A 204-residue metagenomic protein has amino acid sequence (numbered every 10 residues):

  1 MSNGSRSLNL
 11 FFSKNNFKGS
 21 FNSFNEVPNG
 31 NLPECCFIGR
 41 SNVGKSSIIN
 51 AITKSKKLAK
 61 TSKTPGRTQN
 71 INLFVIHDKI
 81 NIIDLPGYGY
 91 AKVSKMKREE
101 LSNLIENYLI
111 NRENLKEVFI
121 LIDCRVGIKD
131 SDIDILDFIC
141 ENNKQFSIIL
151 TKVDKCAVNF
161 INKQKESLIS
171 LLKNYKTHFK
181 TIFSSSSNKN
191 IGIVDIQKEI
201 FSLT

Functional and structural regions predicted by a protein language model:
M1-K92: Conserved G1/Walker A P-loop phosphate-binding module
F11-F24, K155-T204: Canonical P-loop GTPase G-domain recognition
N42-V43, I49, N72, D78-K79 (+6 more regions): Structured catalytic cores of enzymes that bind and process phosphorylated ligands/cofactors
K57, R67-N70, N81, K97-L101 (+6 more regions): Helical mechanochemical/support elements of P-loop NTPase systems and associated helical scaffolds
R67, I80, G87-Y90, R125-G127 (+2 more regions): Conserved nucleotide-binding/hydrolysis micro-motifs of P-loop NTPases
H77-L115: Conserved nucleotide-sensing/catalytic segment adjacent to the nucleotide-binding pocket in NTP-handling enzymes
L104-F179: Conserved C-terminal guanine-recognition region of P-loop GTPase G domains, centered on the G4
